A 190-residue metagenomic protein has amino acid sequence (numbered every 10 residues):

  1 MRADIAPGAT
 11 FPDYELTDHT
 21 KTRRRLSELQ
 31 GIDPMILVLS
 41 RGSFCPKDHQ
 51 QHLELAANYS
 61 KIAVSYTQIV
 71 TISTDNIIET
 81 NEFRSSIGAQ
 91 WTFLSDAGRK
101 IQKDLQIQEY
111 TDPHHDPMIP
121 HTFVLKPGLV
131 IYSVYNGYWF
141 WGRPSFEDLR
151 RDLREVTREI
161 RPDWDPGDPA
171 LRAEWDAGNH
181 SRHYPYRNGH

Functional and structural regions predicted by a protein language model:
M1-H190: Chalcogenol-based redox active-site neighborhoods
